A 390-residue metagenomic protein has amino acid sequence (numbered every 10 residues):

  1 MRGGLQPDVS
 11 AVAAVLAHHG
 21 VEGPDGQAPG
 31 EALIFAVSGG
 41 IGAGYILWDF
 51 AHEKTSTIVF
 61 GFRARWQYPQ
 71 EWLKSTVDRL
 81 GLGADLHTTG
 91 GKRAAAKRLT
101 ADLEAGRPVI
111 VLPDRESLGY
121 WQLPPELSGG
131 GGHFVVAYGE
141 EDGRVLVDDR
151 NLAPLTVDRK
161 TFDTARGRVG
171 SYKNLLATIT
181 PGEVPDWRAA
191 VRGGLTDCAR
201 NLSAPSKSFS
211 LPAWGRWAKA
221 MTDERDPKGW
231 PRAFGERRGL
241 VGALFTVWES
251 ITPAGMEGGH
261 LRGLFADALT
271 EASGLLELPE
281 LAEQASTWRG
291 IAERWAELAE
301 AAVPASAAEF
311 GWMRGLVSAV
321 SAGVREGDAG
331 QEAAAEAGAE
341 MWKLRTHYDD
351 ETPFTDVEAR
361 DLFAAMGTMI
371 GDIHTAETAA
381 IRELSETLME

Functional and structural regions predicted by a protein language model:
M1-D186: Conserved active-site-adjacent core of cysteine acyl-enzyme catalytic domains
L5, W66, K92, V184 (+10 more regions): Intrinsic-disorder-associated interaction segments
A17, V21, D78, L82 (+11 more regions): Generic surface-pattern signal
G20-A32, D223-R238, E277-L278: Intrinsically disordered, low-complexity coil segments
E53-T57, S117, G242, D350 (+1 more regions): General secondary-structure edge motif
I58-G61, T246-V247, L362: Residue-level detector of alpha-helix boundaries and kinks
G143-A268: Noncatalytic regulatory segments and standalone regulatory/sensor domains
E249-E390: Charged, long alpha-helical assembly modules
